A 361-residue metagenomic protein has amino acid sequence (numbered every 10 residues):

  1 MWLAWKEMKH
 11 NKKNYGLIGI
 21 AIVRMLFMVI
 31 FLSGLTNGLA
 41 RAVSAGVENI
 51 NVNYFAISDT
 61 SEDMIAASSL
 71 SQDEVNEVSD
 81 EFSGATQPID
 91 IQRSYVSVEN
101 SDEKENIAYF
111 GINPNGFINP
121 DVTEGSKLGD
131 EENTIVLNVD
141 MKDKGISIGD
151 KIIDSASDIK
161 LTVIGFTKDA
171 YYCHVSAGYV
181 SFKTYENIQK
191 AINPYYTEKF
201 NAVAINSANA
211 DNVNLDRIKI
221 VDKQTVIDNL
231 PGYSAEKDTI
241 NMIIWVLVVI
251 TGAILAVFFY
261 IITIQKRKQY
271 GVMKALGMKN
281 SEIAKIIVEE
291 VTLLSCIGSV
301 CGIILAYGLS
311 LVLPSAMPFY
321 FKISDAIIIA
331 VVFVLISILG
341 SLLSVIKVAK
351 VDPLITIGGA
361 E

Functional and structural regions predicted by a protein language model:
M1-V29, E361: N-terminal Sec/SRP start-transfer signal
M8, V272-S281, A360: Short helix-to-coil transition segments within interhelical loops that connect adjacent transmembrane helices
N14-G16, F27-Y54: Alpha-helical transmembrane segments
A45-V96, N106-G111: Membrane-proximal extracellular/periplasmic loop immediately following the first transmembrane helix
D90, E105-N113, P120-Y185: Hydrophobic secondary-structure segments that place a key small or acidic residue at a functional site
F166-L247: Mechanotransmission and gating elements of multispan inner-membrane complexes involved in transport and envelope
N214-K268, V272-M273, A284-V288, T292: Peri-transmembrane interface segments
K285-I286, T292-G359: Short helix-loop junctions at transmembrane helix boundaries
